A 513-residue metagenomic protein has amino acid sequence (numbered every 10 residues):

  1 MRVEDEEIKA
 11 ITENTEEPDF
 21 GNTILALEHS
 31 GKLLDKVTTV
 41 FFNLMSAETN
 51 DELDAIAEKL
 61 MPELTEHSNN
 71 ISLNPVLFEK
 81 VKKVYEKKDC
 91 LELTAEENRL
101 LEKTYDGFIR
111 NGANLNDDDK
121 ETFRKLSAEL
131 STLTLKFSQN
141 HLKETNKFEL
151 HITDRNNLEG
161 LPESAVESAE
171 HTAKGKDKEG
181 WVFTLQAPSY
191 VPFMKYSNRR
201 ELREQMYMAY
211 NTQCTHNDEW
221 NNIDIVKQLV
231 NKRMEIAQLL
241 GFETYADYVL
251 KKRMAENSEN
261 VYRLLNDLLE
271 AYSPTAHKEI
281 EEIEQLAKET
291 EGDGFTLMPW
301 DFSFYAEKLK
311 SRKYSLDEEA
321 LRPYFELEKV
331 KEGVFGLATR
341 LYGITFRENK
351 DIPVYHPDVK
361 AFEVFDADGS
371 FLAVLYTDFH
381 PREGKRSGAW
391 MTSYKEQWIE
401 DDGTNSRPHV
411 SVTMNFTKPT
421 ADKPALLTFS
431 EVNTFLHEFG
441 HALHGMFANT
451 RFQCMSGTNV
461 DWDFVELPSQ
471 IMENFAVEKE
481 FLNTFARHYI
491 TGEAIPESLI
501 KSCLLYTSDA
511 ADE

Functional and structural regions predicted by a protein language model:
R2-L161: N-terminal helix-rich structural modules
L100, R124, T132, Q139 (+6 more regions): Active-site-proximal, well-structured secondary-structure segments within enzyme catalytic domains
N114-E121, N217-K227, L239: A conserved hydrophobic secondary-structure block that centers on an alpha-helix together with its immediately flanking
N116, A338, F439: Divalent metal-coordination and catalytic microenvironments
P419-T434: Short pre-active-site segment immediately N-terminal to the catalytic Zn-binding motif
L427, G445-Q470: Post-HEXXH active-site segment of zinc metalloproteases
S430-G445: Active-site recognition of the HExxH zinc-binding catalytic motif
D509-E513: A short, hydrophobic C-terminal helix/tail in secreted or cell-surface proteins
